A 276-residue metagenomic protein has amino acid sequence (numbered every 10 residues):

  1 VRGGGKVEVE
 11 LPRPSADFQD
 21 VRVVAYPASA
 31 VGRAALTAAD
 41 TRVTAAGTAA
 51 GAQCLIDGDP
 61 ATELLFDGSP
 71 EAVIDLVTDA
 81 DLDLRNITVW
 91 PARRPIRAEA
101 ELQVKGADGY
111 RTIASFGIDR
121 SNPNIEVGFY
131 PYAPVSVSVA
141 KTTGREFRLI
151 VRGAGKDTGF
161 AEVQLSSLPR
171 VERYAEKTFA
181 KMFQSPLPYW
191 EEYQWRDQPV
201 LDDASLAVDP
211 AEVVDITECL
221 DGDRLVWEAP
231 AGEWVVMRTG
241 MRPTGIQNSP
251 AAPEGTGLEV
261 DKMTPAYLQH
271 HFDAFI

Functional and structural regions predicted by a protein language model:
V1-G4, G144, V226-W227, A266-I276: Substrate-binding cleft of carbohydrate-active enzyme catalytic domains
G3-D81, A92-I96, S115-F129, P169-P210 (+1 more regions): Disordered, acidic Ser/Thr/Pro-rich linker "stalks" and the adjacent N-terminal cap of the next globular domain
D79-N86, G144-R145: Extended extracellular/luminal ectodomain segments enriched in beta-structured repeat modules
W90, N124-I125, P253-A274: The substrate-binding groove and active-site-proximal loops of carbohydrate-active enzymes, especially glycoside
P91-A98, G155-D157: Extended, low-complexity, turn-rich repeat/linker tracts enriched in Gly/Pro/Ser/Thr and Asp/Glu that occur
I96-D108: Short, surface-exposed beta-strand/strand-loop-strand elements in extracellular ectodomains
F116-T158: Beta-sandwich interaction modules
A154-L168: Edge beta-strands of jelly-roll/beta-sandwich modules across compartments, strongly enriched in secreted/luminal
